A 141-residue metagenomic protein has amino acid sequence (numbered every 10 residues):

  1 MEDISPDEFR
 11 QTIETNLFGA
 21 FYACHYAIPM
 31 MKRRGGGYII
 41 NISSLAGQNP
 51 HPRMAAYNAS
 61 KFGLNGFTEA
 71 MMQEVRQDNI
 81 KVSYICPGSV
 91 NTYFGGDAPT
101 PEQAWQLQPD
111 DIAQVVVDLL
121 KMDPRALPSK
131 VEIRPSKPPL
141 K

Functional and structural regions predicted by a protein language model:
M1, S5-R10: Substrate-binding pocket helix/loop in short-chain dehydrogenase/reductase
E2, H51-A55: Active-site loop immediately N-terminal to the catalytic Tyr-X3-Lys motif of short-chain dehydrogenase/reductase
C24, S60: Active-site helix of classical SDR
Y26-G35: A short helix-coil junction within the Rossmann-fold of NAD(P)-dependent oxidoreductases
S44: Residue(s) in the substrate-gating loop at a strand-loop-helix junction that position the organic substrate next
N49, A70-I80: Active-site-adjacent segment of SDR/Rossmann-fold oxidoreductases
Q77-I80, Y84-I85, T92, P101-K141: C-terminal helical subdomain
